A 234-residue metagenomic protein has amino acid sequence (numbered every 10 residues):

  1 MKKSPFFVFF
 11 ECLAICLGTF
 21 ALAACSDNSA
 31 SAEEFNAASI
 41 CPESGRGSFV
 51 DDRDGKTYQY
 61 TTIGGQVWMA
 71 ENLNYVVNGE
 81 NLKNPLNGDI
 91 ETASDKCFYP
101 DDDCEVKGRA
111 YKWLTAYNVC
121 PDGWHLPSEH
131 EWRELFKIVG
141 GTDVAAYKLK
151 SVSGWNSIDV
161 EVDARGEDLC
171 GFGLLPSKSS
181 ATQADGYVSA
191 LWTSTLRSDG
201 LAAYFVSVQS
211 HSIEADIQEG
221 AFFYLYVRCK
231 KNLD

Functional and structural regions predicted by a protein language model:
K2-L13: Bacterial N-terminal signal peptides that target proteins for export
A21-A24: C-terminal motif of bacterial Sec signal peptides marking the signal peptidase cleavage site
S29-D234: Conserved positions within compact, well-structured domain cores
